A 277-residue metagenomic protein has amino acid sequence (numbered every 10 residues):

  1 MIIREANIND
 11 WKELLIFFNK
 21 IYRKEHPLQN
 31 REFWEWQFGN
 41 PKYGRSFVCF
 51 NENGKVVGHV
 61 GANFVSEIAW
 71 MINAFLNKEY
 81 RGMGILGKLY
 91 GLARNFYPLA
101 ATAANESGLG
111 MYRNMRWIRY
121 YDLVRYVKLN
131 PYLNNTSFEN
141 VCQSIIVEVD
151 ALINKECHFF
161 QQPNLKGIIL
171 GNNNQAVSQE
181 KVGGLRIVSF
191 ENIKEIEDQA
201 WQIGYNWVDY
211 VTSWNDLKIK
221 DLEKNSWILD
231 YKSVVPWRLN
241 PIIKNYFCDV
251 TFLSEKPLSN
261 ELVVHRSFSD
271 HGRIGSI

Functional and structural regions predicted by a protein language model:
M1, G54-H59, A69, N173-A176: Glycine-rich phosphate/pyrophosphate-binding loop shared by adenosine-nucleotide-utilizing enzymes
M1-I3, N7-R23, F38-G39, V60-A62 (+1 more regions): Coiled-coil-based assembly segments and adjacent low-complexity tails used as scaffolding interfaces in eukaryotic
K12-L14, F18-N19, K24-E52, L109 (+1 more regions): Amide-forming acyltransferase catalytic core, primarily the GNAT-like/NAT-type and related acyltransferase folds
G44, F96-Y97, L165-K166, Q202-N206: Short, high-confidence coil segments that cap the C-terminus of an alpha-helix and link into the following beta-strand
G58-I85: Long, hydrophobic/aromatic-enriched structural stretches that serve as scaffold segments
F64, I68, A100-N140, Q175-I277: Active-site/acyl-donor-binding loops of N-acyltransferases
L76, R81-N95, N192-Q202: Conserved acetyl-CoA-binding loop-helix of GNAT-fold acetyltransferases
